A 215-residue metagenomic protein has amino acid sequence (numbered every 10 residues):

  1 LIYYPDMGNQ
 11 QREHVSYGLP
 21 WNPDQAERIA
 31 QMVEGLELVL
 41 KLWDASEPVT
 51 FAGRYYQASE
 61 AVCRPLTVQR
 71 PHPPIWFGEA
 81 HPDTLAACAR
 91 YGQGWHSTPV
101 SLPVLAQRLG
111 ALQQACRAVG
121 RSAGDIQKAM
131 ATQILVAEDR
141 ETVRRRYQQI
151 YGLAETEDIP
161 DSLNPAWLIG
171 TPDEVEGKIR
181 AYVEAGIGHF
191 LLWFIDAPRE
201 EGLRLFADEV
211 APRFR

Functional and structural regions predicted by a protein language model:
L1-R215: Active-site-adjacent structural elements that line small-molecule/cofactor binding pockets in enzymes
